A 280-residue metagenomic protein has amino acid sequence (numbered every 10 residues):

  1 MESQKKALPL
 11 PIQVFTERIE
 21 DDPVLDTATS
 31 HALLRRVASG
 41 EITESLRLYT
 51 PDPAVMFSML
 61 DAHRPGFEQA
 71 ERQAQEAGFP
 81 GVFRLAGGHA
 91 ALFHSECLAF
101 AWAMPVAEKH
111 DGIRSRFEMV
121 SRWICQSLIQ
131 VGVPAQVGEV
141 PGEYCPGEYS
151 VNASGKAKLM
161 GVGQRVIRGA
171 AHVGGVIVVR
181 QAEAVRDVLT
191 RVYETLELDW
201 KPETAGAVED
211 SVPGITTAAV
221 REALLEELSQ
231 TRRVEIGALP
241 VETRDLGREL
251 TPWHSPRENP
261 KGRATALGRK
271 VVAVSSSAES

Functional and structural regions predicted by a protein language model:
E2-L85: N-terminal low-complexity, intrinsically disordered segments
Q69-Q73, A77, W123-V131, A223-T231: Generic non-transmembrane alpha-helical segments
L85-A91, C97: Short glycine-enriched loops at secondary-structure junctions
H94-M104, G169-A170, G174: DPxDG-like acidic metal-binding loop motif
C97-P141: Contiguous, small/hydrophobic- and glycine-enriched helical/loop subdomains that border and often "cap" functional
V131-V133, R165, G169-S280: Long, positively charged amphipathic alpha-helical accessory segments at protein N-termini or as interdomain linkers
V137-K158, E249: Beta-rich nucleic-acid/ligand-interaction surfaces
E148-V151, K156-V162, G169-A170, G174-V176: Conserved active-site beta-strand-loop modules that form the wall/rim of enzyme catalytic pockets and either contain
